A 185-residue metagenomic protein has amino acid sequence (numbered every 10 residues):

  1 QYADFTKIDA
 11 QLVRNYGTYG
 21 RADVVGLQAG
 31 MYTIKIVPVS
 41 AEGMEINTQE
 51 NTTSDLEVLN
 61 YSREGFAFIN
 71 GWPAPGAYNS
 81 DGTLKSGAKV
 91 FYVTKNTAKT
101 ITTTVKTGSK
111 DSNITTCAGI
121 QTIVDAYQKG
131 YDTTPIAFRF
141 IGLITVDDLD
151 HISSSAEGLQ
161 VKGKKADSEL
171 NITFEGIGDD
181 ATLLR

Functional and structural regions predicted by a protein language model:
Y2-V13, A181-T182: Surface-exposed loop/edge segments in extracytoplasmic proteins
A10-T18, V25: Short beta-strand segments within Ig-like beta-sandwich modules, predominantly Fibronectin type-III
V24-E45: Beta-strand-rich modules
I46-A77: Short beta-strand elements
F68-A137: Acidic Gly/Asp/Thr-rich repetitive segments characteristic of extracellular carbohydrate-active and adhesion proteins
K95, F140-G142, G163, G176-A181 (+1 more regions): Residues on the solvent-exposed faces and adjacent turns of beta-rich solenoids used to engage binding targets
A98, L143-D147: Short active-site-proximal "capping" loops at secondary-structure junctions
S112-T133, D147-T173, T182-R185: Extracellular beta-strand-rich solenoid/capping regions of secreted or surface-exposed proteins that bind or remodel
